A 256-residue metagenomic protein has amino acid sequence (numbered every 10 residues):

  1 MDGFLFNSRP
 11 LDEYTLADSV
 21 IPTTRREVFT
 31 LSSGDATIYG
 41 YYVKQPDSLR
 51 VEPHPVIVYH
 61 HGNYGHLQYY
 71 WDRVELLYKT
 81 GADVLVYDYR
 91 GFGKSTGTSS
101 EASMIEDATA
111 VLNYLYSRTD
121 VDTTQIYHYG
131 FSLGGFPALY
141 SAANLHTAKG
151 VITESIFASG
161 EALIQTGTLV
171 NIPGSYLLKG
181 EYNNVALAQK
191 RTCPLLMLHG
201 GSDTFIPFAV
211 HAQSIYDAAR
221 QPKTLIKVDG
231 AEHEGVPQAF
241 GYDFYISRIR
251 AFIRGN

Functional and structural regions predicted by a protein language model:
M1-S32: An N-terminal hydrophobic leader/cap segment in hydrolases
S32-Y114: Membrane-embedded segments
R73, N184, C193, P207-D217: Short alpha-helix in the alpha/beta-hydrolase fold that links the catalytic acid
V121-S132: Alpha/beta-hydrolase fold nucleophile elbow
G135-C193, Q238-F240: Hydrolase active-site cap/lid region
K190-T192, M197-D203: Short beta-strand/loop motif that positions the catalytic acidic residue of the alpha/beta-hydrolase fold
S202-P207, E234-G235: Acidic catalytic loop of the alpha/beta-hydrolase fold
Q213-Y216, Q221-N256: C-terminal catalytic histidine-bearing segment of alpha/beta-hydrolase fold enzymes
